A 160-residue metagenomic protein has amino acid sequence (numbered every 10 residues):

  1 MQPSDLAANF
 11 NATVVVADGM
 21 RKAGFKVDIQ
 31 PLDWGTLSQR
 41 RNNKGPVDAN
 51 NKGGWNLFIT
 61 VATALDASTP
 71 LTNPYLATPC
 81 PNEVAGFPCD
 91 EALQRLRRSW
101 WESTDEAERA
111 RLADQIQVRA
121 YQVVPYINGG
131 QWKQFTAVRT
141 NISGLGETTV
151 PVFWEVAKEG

Functional and structural regions predicted by a protein language model:
M1-A7, T104-Q122: Alpha-helical secondary-structure segments
M1-V61, E106, Q134: Ligand/substrate-recognition segments at binding pockets and active sites
F10-T13, A17, S38, D90-R97 (+1 more regions): Extracytoplasmic/secreted envelope proteins and their assembly/folding machinery, especially bacterial periplasmic
R21, R95, A107-R111, E155-V156: Polar/charged alpha-helical tracts
R40-N51, T72-R98, E102, Q131-G160: Short, solvent-exposed loop/beta-turn-alpha elements that line the ligand-binding surface or hinge of extracytoplasmic
G54-W55, V124-Y126: Active-site lining segments that contact anionic ligands and/or coordinate catalytic metals
A64-A67: A ligand-binding cleft/hinge motif common to bilobed small-molecule-binding domains
